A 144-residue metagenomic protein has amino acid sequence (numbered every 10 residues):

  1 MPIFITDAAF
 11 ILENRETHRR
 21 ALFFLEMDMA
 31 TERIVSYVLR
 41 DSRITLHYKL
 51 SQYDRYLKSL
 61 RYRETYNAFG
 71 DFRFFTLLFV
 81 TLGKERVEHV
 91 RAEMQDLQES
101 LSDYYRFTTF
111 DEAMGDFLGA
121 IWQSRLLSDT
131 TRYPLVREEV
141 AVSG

Functional and structural regions predicted by a protein language model:
M1-F24, T45-Y48: Active-site metal-binding core of divalent-cation-utilizing nuclease and nuclease-like domains
L12, D54-L57: Short, well-ordered alpha-helical segments in soluble proteins
N14, T31-R33: Short loop/turn segments at secondary-structure transitions that flank enzyme active sites
L25-A30, L82: Short loop/turn segments at strand-loop or loop-helix junctions that form parts of catalytic or ligand-binding pockets
R33-S51, K58-G144: Non-catalytic C-terminal interaction segments of nucleic acid-processing enzymes
